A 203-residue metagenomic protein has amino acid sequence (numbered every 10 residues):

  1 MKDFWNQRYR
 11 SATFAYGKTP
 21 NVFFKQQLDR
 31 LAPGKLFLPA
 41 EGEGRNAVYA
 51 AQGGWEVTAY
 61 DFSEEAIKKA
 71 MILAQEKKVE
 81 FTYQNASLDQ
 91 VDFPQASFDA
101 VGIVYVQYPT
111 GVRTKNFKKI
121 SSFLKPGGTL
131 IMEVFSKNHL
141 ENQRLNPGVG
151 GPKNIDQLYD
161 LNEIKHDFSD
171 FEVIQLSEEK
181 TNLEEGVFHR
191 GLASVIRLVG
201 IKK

Functional and structural regions predicted by a protein language model:
M1-L31: Conserved class I S-adenosyl-L-methionine
P33-G42: Conserved class I S-adenosyl-L-methionine
S63-E65: Conserved SAM/SAH-binding beta-strand->alpha-helix loop
K77-D89: Conserved SAM-binding strand-loop segment of SAM-dependent methyltransferases
D89-A100: A short acidic, Gly/Pro-enriched loop at the edge of an enzyme's catalytic core that lines a small-molecule cofactor
Y108-I120: A short, conserved alpha-helix within the catalytic core of class I
G127-F135: Conserved beta-strand signature within the Rossmann-like core of class I S-adenosyl-L-methionine
I155-E179, I196-R197: Short alpha-helix
